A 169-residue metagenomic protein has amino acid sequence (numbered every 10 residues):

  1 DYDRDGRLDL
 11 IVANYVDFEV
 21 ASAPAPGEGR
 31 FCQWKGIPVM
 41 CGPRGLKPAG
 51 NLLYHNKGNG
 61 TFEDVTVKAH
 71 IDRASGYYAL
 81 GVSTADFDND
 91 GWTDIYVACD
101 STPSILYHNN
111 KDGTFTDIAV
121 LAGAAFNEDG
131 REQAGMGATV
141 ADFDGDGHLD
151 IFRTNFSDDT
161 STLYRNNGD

Functional and structural regions predicted by a protein language model:
D1-D169: Acidic, glycine/proline-rich Ca2+-coordinating loop motifs
